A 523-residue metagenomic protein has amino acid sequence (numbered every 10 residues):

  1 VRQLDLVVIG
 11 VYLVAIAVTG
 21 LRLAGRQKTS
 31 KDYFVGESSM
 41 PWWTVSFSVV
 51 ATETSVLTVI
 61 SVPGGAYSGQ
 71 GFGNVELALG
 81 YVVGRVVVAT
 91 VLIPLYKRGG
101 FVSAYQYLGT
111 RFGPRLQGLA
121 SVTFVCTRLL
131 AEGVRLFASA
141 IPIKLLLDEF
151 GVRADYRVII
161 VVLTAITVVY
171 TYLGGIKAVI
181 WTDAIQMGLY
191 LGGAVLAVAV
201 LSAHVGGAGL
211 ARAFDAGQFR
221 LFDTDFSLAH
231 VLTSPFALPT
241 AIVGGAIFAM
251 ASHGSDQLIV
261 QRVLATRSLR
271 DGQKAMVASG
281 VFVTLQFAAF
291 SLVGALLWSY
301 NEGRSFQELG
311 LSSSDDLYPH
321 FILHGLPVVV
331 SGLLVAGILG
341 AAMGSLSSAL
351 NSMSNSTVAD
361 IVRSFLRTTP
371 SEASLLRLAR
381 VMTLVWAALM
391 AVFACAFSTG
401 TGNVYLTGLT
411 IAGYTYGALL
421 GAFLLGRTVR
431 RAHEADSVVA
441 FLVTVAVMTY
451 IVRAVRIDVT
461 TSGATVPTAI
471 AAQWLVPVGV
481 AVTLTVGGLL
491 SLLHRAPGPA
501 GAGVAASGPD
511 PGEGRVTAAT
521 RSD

Functional and structural regions predicted by a protein language model:
V1-D523: Membrane-embedded helix-loop-helix hairpins and adjacent transmembrane boundary segments in multi-pass transporters
